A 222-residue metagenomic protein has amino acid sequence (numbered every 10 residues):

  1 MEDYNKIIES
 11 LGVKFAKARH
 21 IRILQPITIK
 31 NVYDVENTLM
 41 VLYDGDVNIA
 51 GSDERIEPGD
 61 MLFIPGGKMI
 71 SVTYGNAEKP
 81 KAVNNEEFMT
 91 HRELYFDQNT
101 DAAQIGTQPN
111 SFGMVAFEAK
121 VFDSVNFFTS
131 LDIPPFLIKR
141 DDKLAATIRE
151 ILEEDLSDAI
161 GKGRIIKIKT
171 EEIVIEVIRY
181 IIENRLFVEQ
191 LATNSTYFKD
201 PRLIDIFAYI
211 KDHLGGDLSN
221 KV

Functional and structural regions predicted by a protein language model:
M1-K14, P134-K139: A short, N-terminal "cap"/entry segment at the start of jelly-roll beta-barrel domains of the cupin/DSBH fold
E9-P26, D34-E36, E172, L186: Short acidic/polar alpha-helix capping motifs at helix-coil junctions
S10-G12, A145, N194-T196: Short, flexible segments with low predicted structural confidence
R19-F128, I133, S157-I160: N-terminal regulatory/effector-sensing and dimerization cores that precede helix-turn-helix DNA-binding domains
T38-V41, K143-T147, K169: Amphipathic, well-ordered alpha-helical segments in soluble domains
L131-D142, D155-T170, V174-G216, K221: Short, Lys/Arg-enriched, Trp-marked, Pro/Gly-tolerant hinge/linker segments that flank
I148-L152: Short, Lys/Arg-enriched alpha-helical recognition elements, typified by the DNA-recognition helix
